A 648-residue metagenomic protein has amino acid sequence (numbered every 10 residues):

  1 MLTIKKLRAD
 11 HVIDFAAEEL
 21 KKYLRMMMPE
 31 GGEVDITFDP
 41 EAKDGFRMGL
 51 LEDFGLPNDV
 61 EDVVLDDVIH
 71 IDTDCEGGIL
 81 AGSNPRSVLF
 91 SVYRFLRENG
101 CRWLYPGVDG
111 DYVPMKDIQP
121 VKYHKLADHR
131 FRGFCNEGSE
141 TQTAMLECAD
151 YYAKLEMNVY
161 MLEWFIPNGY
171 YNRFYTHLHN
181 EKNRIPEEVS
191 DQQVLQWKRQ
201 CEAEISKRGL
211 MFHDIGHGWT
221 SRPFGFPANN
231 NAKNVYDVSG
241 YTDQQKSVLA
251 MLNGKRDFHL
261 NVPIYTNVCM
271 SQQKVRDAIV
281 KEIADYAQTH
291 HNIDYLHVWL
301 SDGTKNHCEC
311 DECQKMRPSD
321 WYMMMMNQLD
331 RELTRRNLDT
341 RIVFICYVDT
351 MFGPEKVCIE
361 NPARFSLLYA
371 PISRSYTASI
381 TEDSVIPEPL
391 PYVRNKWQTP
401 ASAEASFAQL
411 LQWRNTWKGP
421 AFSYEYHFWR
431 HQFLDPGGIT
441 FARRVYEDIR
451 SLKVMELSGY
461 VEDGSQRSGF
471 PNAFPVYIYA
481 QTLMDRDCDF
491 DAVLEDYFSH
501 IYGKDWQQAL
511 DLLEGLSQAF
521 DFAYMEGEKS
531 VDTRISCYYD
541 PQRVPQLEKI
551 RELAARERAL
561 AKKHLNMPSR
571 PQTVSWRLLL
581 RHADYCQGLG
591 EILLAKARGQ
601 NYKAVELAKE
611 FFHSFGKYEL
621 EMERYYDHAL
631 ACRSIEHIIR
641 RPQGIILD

Functional and structural regions predicted by a protein language model:
M1-L126: Contiguous, structured surface segment used for ligand recognition
A9, P40-E41, L56-P57, D128-S402 (+10 more regions): Aromatic-lined carbohydrate-binding surfaces of glycoside hydrolases
L20, L89-W103, G469-M484, Y497: Short, Φ-rich (hydrophobic/aromatic) sequence segments
M28, N337, W417, I501-Y502: A broad structural signal for alpha-helix termini and local helix breaks/kinks
P114-D128, K609-M622: Short, mixed-charge aromatic SLiMs
E456, Q481-D648: Catalytic domains of carbohydrate-active enzymes that cleave complex glycans
